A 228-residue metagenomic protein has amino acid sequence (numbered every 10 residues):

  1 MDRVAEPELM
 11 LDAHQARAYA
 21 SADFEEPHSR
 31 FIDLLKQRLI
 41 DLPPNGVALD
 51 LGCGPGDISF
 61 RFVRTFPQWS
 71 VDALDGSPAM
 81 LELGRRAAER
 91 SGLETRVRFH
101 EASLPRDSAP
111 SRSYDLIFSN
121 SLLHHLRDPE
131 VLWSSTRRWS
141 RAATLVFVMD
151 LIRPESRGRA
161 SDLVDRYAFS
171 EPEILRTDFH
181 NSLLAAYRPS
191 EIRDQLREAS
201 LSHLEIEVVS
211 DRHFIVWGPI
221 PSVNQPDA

Functional and structural regions predicted by a protein language model:
M1-A18: N-terminal, positively charged/glycine-rich alpha-helical extensions of SAM-dependent methyltransferases
E25-P44: Conserved alpha-helix/loop element of class I SAM-dependent methyltransferases that forms part of the SAM/SAH-binding
L49, D57-R106: Class I SAM-dependent methyltransferase SAM/SAH-binding core
P55, A185-A228: Conserved Class I S-adenosyl-L-methionine
F118: A conserved beta-strand element that flanks and buttresses the S-adenosyl-L-methionine
L126-T136: A short, conserved alpha-helix within the catalytic core of class I
A143-D150: Conserved beta-strand signature within the Rossmann-like core of class I S-adenosyl-L-methionine
L151-A199, E205-E207: C-terminal alpha-helical "lid/dimerization" subdomain adjacent to the S-adenosyl-L-methionine
